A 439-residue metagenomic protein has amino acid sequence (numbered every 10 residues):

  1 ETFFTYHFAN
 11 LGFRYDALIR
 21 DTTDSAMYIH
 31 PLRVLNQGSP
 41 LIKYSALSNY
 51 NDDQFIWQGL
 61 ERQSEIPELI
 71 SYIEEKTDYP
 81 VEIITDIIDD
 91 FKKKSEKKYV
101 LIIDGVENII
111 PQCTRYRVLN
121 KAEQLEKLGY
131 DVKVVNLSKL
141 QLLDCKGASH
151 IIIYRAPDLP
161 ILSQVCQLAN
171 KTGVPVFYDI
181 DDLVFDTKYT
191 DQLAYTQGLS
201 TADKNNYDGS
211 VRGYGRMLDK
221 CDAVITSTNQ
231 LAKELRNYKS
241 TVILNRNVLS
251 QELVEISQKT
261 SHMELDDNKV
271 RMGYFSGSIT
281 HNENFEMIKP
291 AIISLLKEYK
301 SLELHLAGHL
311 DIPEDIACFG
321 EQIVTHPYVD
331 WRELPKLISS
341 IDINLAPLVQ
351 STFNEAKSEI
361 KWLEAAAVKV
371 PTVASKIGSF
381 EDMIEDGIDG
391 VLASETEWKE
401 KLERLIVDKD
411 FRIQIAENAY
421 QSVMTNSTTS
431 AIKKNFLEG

Functional and structural regions predicted by a protein language model:
E1-K98: ER/Golgi luminal nucleotide-sugar-dependent glycosyltransferases, focusing on the catalytic module
D90-D158, D191: N-terminal pre-catalytic "stem/leader" segment of glycosyltransferase-like enzymes
D104-L128, N247-S340: Conserved catalytic-core segment of nucleotide-activated headgroup transferases in glycan assembly
N136, Q167-K171, T201-A223: Membrane-proximal helix-turn-helix segments that form the acceptor-binding/catalytic region of lipid-linked
D186, E283-E286, P327-L337, D342-E364 (+1 more regions): Nucleotide-sugar-dependent
D219-Q258: Donor nucleotide-sugar binding/catalytic pocket of nucleotide-sugar-dependent glycosyltransferases
I384-T396, R404-D410: Conserved acidic donor-binding segment of nucleotide-sugar-dependent glycosyltransferases
E397, D410-E438: A charged, aromatic-enriched C-terminal amphipathic alpha-helix characteristic of glycosyltransferases across folds
